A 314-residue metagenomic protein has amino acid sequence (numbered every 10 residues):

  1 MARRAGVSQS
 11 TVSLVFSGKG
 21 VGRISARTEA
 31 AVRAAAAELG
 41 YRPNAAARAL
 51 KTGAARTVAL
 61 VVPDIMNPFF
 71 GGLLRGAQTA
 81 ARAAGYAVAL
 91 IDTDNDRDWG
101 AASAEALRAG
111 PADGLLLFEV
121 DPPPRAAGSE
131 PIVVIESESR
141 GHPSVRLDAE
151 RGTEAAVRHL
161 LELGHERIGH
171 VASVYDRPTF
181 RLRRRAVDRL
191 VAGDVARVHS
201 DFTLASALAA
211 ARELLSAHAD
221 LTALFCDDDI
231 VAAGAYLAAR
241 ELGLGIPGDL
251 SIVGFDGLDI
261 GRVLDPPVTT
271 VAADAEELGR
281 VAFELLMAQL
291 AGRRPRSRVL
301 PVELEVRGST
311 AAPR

Functional and structural regions predicted by a protein language model:
M1-A55, R314: N-terminal helix-turn-helix DNA-binding module of bacterial transcription factors
T11-L14, L50-D64, H159, R167-S173: Short beta-strand segments enriched in small/hydrophobic residues
L39-N44, D98, L116-L117, Y236: Short gly/ser/thr-rich secondary-structure transition/capping motifs
A45, P63-G72, I91-W99, V145-A155 (+5 more regions): Hinge/beta->alpha junction and helix N-cap segments in small-molecule ligand-binding domains
T57-R158, E162, L214-S216, D220: Alpha-helical recognition/docking segments in bacterial nutrient-uptake and carbohydrate-utilization systems
A104, P111-E119, R167-A172, R197-V198 (+2 more regions): Periplasmic-binding protein-like
A217-R314: Flexible loop/turn connectors
